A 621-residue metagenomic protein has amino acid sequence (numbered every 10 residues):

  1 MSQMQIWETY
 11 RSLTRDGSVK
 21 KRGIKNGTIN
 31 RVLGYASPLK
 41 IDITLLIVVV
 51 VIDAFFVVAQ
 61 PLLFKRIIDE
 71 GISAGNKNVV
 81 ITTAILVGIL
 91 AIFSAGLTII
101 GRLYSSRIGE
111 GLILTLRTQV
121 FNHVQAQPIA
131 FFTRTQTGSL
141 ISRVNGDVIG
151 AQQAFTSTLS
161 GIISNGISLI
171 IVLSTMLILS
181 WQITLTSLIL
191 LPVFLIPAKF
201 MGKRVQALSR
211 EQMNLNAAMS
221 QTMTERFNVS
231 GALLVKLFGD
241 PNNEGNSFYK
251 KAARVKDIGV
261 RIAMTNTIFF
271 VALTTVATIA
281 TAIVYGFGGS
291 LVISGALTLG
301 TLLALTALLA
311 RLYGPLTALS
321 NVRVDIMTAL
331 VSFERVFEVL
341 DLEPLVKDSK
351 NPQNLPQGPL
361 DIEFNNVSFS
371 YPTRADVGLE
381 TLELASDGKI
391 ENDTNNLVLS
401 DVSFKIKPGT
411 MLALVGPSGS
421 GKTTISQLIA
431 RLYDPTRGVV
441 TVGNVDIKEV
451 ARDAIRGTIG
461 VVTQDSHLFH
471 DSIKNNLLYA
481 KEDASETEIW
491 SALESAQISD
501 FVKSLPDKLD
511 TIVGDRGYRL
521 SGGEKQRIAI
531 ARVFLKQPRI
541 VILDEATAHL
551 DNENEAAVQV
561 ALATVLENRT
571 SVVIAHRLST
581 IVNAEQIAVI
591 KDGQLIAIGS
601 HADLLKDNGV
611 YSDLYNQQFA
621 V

Functional and structural regions predicted by a protein language model:
M1-V57, I72-L86, G101-S105, G109 (+10 more regions): Membrane-integrated ABC transporters
S2-I6, L103-N122, Q136, I163-S164 (+7 more regions): Cytoplasmic coupling helices
R11-K20, E110, T118-S142, G146-V148 (+6 more regions): Short intracellular "coupling" helices and adjacent cytoplasmic loop segments at the cytosolic face of multi-pass
S18-K25, V48-V49, F56-D69, L90-T137 (+10 more regions): Juxtamembrane helix-loop junctions of ABC transporter transmembrane domains
L33, I129-A130, G146-F155, L159 (+7 more regions): An intracellular "coupling" helix at the cytosolic face of ABC transporter transmembrane type-1 domains
D42-F55, I85-L90, T98, S157-E211 (+2 more regions): Transmembrane helices of ABC transporter permease
I72-T82, T175-I189, R261-E334, V339-L340: Helix-loop-helix
P356-V621: ABC-type nucleotide-binding domain
